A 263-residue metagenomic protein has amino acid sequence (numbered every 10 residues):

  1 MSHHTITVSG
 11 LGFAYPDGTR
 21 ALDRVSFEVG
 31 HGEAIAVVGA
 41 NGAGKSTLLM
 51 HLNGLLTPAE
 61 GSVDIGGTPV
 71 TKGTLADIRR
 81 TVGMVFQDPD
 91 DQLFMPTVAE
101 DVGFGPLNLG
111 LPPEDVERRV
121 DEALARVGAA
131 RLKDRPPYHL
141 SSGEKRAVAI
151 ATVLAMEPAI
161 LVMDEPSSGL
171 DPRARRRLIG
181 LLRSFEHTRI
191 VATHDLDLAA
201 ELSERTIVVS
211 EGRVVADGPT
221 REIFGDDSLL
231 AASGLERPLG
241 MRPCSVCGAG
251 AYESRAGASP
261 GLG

Functional and structural regions predicted by a protein language model:
V38-A40: The feature captures the beta-strand-to-loop junction immediately N-terminal to the Walker
N53: Helix-to-loop junction immediately C-terminal to a conserved catalytic motif
E114-L132: Conserved ABC ATPase "signature" region
P136-L140, E144: Conserved ABC ATPase signature
T193-H194: H-loop/switch region of ABC-family ATPase nucleotide-binding domains
R221, G225-G263: ABC ATPase nucleotide-binding domains
